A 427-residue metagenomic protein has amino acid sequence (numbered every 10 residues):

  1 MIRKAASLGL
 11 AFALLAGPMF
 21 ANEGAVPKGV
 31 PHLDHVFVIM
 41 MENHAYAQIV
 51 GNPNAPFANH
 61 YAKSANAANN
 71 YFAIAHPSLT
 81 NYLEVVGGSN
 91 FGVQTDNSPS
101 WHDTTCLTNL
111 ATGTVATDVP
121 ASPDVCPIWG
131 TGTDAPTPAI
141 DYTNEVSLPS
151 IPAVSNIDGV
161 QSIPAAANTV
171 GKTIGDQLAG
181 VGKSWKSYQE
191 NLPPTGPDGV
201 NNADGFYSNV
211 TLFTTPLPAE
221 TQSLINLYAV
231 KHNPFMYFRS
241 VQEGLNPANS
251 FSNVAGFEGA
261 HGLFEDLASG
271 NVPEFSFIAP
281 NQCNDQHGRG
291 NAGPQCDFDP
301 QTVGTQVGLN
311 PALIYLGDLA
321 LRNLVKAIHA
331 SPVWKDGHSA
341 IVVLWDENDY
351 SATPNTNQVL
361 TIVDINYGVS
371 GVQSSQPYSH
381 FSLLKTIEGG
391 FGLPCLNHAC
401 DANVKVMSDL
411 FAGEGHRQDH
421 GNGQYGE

Functional and structural regions predicted by a protein language model:
M1-G9: Bacterial N-terminal signal peptides that target proteins for export
G9-P18: Bacterial N-terminal signal peptides
A21-E427: N-terminal pro-sequences and low-complexity stem/linker regions of secreted or lumenal proteins
